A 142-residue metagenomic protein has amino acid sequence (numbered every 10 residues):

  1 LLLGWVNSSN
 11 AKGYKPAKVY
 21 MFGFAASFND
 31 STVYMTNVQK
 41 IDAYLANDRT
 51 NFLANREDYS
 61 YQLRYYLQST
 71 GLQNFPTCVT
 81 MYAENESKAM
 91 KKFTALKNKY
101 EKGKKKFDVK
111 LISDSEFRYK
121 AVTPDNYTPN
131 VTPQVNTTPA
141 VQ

Functional and structural regions predicted by a protein language model:
L1-Y14: Bacterial Sec-dependent N-terminal signal peptides
K12-C78, K91, K99-Q142: Acidic/polar low-complexity segments and flexible, solvent-exposed patches
P76-E86: Second-shell loop/turn segments in exported
S87-F93: Short amphipathic alpha-helices within nucleic acid-binding modules
L96: Cysteine-centered nucleophilic/redox motifs
